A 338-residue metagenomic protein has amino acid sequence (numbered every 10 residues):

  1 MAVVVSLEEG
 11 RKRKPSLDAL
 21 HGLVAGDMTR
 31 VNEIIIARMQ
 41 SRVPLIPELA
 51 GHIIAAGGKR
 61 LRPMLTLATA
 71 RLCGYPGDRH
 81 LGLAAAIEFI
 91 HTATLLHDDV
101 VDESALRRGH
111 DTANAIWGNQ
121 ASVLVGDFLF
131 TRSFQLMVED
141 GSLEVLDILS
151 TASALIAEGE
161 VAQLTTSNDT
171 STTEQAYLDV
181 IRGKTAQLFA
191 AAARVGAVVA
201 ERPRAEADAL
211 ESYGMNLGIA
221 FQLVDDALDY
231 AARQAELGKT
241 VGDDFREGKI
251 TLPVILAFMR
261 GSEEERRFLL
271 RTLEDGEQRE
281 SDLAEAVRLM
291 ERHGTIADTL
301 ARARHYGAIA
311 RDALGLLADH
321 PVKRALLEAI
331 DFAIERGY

Functional and structural regions predicted by a protein language model:
M1-Y338: All-alpha prenyltransferase/terpene-synthase fold signal
